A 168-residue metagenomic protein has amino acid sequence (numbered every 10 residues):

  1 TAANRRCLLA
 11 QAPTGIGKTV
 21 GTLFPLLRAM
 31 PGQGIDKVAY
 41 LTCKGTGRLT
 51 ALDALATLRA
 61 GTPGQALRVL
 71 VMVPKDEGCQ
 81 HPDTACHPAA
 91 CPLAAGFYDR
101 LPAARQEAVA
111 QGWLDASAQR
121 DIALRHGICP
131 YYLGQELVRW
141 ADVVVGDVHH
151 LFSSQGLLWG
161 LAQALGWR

Functional and structural regions predicted by a protein language model:
T1: Pre-Walker A adenine-sensing motif
N4-F24: Walker A/P-loop
N4-L8, A29-A39: Short, surface-exposed connector motifs at secondary-structure boundaries
T19-Q33, L55-L58: Walker A/P-loop NTP-binding motif
V20, A51-L52, G156: Conserved strand-to-helix beginnings and helix N-cap segments that scaffold or border functional pockets
G21, P25, K37, G160 (+1 more regions): Conserved P-loop NTPase motor core
Q33-V144, V148-F152: A substrate-engagement module of RecA-like helicase motors
Y132-D142, L157-R168: Short basic/glycine-enriched coil/helix segment immediately N-terminal to the Walker B
